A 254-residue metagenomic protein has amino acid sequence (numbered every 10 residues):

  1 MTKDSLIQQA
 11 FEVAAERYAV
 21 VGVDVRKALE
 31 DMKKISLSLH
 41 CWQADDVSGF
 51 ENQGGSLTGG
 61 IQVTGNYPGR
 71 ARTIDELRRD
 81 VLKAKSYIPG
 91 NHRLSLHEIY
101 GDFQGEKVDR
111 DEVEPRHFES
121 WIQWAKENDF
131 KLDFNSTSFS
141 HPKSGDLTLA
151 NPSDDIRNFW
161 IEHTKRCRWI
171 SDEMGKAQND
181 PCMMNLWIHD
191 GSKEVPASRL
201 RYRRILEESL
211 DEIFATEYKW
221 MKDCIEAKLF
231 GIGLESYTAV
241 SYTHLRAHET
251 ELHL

Functional and structural regions predicted by a protein language model:
T2-P152, R168-I170: Alpha/beta catalytic barrel-like cores
G69-T73, D109-R116, T148-H163, A197-E208 (+1 more regions): Alpha-helix N-cap and loop-to-helix initiation/capping positions
R93-H97, L132-T137, Q178-I188, K222-E226: Short beta-strand segments at enzyme active-site cores
F103-Q104, K143-S153, M183-Y202, K222-A239: Active-site-proximal beta-alpha loop/turn segments in soluble metabolic enzymes
E114-N128, D154-N179, S209-A215: An active-site-proximal structural segment forming one wall of the substrate-binding cleft that immediately precedes
M183, I213-W220: Conserved C-terminal portion of the radical SAM core fold that forms the substrate/S-adenosylmethionine-binding
T243-T250: Conserved small/polar residues in nucleotide/adenosyl-binding loops
